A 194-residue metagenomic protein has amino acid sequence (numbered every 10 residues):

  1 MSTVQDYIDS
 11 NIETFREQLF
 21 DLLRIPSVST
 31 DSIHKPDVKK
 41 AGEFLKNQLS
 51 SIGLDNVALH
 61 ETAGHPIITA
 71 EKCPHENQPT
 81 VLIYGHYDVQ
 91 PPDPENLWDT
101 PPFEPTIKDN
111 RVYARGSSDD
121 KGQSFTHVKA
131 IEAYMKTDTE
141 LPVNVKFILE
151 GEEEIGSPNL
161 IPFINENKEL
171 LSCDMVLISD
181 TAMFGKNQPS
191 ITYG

Functional and structural regions predicted by a protein language model:
M1-S2, I8, K46-S50, H60-T62 (+5 more regions): A short linear-motif detector with a strong N-terminal bias
S2-R115, K136-L141: Acidic/His- and Gly-rich active-site-bordering loop/insert found across diverse amide/peptide-bond hydrolases
D120-Y193: Acidic/histidine-rich catalytic neighborhood of metal-dependent amide-processing enzymes
